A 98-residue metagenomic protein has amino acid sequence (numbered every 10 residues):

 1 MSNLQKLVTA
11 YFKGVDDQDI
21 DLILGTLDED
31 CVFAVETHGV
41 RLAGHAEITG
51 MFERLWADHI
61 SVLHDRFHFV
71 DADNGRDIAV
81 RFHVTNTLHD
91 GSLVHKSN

Functional and structural regions predicted by a protein language model:
S2-Q18: Short, aromatic-enriched amphipathic alpha-helices that serve as compact interaction elements
N3, T49-N98: A beta-strand edge to alpha-helix "cap/lid" segment located at domain peripheries
V8-Y11, E36-G39, H68: Conserved short-loop catalytic and cofactor-binding motifs
A10-K13, G25, R54: Surface-exposed charged/polar residues within alpha-helices that form helix-capping/stabilizing sites and interaction
D17-V32: Short, well-ordered alpha-helical segments enriched in acidic and aromatic residues
D21, H45-A46: Residues in well-ordered alpha-helical elements
L24, A34-V35, H64-D65: Short, hydrophobic secondary-structure boundary micro-motifs
V32-L42, W56-D58: A short gly/proline-enriched turn/hairpin at secondary-structure junctions
